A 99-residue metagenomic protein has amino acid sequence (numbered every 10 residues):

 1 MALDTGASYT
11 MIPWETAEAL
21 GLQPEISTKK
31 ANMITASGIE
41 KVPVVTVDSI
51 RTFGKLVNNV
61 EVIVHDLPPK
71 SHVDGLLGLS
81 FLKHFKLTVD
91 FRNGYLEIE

Functional and structural regions predicted by a protein language model:
M1-E99: Pepsin/retropepsin-fold aspartyl endopeptidases
